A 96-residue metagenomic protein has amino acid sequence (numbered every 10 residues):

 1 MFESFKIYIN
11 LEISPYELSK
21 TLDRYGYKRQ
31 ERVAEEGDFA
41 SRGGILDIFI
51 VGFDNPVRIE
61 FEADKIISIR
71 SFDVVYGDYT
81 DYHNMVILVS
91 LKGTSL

Functional and structural regions predicted by a protein language model:
M1-L96: ASCE RecA-like P-loop NTPase motor cores that couple ATP hydrolysis to mechanical translocation on nucleic acids
